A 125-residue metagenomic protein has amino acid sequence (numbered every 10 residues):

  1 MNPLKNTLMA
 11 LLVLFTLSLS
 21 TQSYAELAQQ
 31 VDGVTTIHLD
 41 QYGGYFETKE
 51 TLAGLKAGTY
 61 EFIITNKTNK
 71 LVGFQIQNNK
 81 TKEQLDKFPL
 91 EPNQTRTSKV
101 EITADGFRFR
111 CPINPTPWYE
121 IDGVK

Functional and structural regions predicted by a protein language model:
N2-M9: Bacterial N-terminal signal peptides that target proteins for export
A10-S18: Bacterial N-terminal signal peptides
T21-A25: Sec/Tat signal peptide C-region and signal peptidase I cleavage site
E26-E47, L90-K125: Extracellular/periplasmic metallocenter environments
G44-T48, L71-F74: Short, solvent-exposed loop/turn elements at domain surfaces
K49-T51, L85: Surface-exposed, proline-enriched loop/turn segments that connect beta strands in immunoglobulin-like
T51-K70, R96-R110: Beta-strand cores of secreted/periplasmic/IMS beta-sandwich domains, seen most often in copper-related folds
G73, T81-F88: Surface-exposed loop/edge segments in extracytoplasmic proteins
